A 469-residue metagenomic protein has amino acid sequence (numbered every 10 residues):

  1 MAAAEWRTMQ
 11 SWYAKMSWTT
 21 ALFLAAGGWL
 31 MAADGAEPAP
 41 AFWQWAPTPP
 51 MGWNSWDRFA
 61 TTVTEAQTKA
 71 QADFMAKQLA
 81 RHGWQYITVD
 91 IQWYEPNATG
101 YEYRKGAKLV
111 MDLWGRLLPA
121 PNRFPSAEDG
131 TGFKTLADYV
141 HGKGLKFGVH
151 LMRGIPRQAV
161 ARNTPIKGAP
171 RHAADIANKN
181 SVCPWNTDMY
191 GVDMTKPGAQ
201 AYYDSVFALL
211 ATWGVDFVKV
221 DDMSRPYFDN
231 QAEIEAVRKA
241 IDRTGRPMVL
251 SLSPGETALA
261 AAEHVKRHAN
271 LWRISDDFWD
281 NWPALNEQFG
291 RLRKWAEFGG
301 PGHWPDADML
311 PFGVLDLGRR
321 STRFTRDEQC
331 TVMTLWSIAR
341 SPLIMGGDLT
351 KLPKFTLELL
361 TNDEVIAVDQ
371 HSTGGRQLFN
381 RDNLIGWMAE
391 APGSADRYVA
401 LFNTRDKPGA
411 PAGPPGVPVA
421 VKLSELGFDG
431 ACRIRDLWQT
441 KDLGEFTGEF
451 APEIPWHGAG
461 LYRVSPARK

Functional and structural regions predicted by a protein language model:
S17-W29: Bacterial N-terminal signal peptides
A36-K69, F74: N-terminal module-boundary/linker segments of secreted carbohydrate-active enzymes
P50-S55, Q85-D90, E95, K146-L151 (+7 more regions): Structural recognition of the beta-strand scaffold that forms the well-ordered cores of secreted hydrolase catalytic
A76-Y139, K143-F217, D222-Y227: Aromatic-lined carbohydrate-binding/catalytic grooves of carbohydrate-active enzymes
D175-S181, D193-T195, A201, S205 (+1 more regions): Glycan-recognition surfaces
C330, W336-A339, I344-G346, N380-F428: Carbohydrate-binding surface patches
T331-F379: Catalytic cores of secreted or luminal carbohydrate-active enzymes
E445-K469: C-terminal beta-strand-rich structural cap/linker in extracellular carbohydrate-active enzymes
